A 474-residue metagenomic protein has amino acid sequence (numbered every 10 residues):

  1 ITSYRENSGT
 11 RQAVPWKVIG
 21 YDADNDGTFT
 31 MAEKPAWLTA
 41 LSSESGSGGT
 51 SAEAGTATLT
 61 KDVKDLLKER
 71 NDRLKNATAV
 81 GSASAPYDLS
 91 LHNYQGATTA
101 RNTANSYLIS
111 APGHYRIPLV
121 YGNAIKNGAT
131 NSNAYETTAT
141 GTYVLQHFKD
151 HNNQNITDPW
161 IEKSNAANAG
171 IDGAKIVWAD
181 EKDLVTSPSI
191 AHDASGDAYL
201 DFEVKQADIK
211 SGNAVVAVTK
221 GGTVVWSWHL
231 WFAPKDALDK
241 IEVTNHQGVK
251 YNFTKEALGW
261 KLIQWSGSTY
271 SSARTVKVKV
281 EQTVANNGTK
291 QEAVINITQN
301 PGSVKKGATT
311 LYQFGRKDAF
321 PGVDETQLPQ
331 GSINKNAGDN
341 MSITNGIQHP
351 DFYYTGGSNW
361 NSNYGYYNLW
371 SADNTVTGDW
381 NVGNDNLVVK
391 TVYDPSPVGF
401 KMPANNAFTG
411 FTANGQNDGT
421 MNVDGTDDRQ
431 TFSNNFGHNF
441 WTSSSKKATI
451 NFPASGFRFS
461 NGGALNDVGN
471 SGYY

Functional and structural regions predicted by a protein language model:
I1-K390: Short, compositionally biased
T344-Y474: C-terminal, surface-exposed recognition/capping segments
